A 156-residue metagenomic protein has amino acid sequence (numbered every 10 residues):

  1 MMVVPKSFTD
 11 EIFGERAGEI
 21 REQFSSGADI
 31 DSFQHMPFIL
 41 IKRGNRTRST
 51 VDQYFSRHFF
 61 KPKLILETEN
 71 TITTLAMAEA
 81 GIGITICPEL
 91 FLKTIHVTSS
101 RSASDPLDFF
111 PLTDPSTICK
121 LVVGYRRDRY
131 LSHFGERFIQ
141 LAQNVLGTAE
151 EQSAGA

Functional and structural regions predicted by a protein language model:
M1-F8, F13-A17, S32-Q34, L112-K120: Short Pro/Gly-enriched coil loops immediately N-terminal to beta-strands
D10-F13, A17-H58, L131-I139, A149 (+1 more regions): Secondary-structure junction motif
D29, T73, C119: Conserved sugar-transfer catalytic core signal across GT-A, GT-B, and GT-C glycosyltransferases
H35-M36, H58, A80-G81, I118-C119: Structured helix-beta-strand junction loops
I39, T85, V122-G124: Short, well-ordered beta-strand segments
G44-D105: Hydrophobic hinge/microswitch elements
P106-Q152: A late-sequence structural motif
